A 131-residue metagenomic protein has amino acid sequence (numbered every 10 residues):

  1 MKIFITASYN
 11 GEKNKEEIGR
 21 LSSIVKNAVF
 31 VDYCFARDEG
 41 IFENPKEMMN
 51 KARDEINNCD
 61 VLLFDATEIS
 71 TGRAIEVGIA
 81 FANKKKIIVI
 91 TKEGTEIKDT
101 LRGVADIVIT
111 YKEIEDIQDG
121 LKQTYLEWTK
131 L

Functional and structural regions predicted by a protein language model:
M1-L131: Conserved catalytic or regulatory cores that recognize and/or transform ribose-phosphate-containing ligands
